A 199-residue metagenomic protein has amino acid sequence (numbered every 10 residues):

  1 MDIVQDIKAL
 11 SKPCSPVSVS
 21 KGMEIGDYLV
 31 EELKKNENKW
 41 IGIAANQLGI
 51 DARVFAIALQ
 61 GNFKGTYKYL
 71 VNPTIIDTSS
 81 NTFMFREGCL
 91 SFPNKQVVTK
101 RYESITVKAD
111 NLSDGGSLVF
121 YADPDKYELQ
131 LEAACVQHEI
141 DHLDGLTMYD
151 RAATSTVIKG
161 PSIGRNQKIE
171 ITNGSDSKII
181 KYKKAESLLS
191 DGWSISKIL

Functional and structural regions predicted by a protein language model:
M1-K168, S175-I179, E186-S194, I198-L199: Positively charged
